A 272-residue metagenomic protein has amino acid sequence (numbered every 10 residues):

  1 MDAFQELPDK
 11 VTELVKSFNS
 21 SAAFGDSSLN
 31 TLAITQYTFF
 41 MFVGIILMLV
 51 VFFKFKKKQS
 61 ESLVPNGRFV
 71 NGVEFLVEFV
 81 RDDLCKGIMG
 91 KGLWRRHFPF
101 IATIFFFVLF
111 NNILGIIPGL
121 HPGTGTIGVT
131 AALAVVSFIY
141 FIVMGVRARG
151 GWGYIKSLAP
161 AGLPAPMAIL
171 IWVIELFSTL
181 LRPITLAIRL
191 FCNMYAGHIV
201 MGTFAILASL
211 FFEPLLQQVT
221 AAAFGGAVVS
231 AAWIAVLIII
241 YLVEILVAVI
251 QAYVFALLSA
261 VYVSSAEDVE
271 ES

Functional and structural regions predicted by a protein language model:
M1-S272: Selective transmembrane helix interface/packing segments
